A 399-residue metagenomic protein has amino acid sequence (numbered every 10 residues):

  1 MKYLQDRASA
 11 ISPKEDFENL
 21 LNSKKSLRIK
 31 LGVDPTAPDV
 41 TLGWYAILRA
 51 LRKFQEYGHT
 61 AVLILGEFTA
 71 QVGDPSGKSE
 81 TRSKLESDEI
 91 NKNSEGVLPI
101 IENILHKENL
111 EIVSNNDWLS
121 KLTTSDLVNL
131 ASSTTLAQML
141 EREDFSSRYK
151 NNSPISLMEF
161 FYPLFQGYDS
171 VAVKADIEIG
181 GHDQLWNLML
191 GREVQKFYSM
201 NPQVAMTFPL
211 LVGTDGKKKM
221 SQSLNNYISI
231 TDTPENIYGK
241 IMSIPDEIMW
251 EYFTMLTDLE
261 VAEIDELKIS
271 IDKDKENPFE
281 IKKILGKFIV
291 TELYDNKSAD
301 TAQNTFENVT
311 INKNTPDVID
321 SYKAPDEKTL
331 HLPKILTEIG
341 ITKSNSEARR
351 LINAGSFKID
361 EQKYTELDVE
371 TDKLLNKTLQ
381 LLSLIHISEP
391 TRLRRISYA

Functional and structural regions predicted by a protein language model:
M1-S9: N-terminal regions that are enriched for targeting/export leaders and immediately downstream pro/stem segments
A8, E86-S87, N91-T207, G216: Divalent-metal (Mg2+/Mn2+/Ca2+)-assisted nucleotide/phosphate chemistry catalytic cores
I11-D74, I179-L185, G191: N-terminal catalytic cores of NTP/NDP-binding nucleotidyl/phosphoryl-transfer enzymes
V72-G77, T123-S125: Short, conserved acidic/polar surface loops in the N-terminal third of protein domains
P75-N91: A charged helix-plus-loop insertion that forms the helical arch/lid used to bind and gate nucleic-acid substrates
K78-S83, V128-S132, S223-L224: Short, hinge-like loop/turn segments at secondary-structure boundaries
V194-L384, S388, R392: Conserved nucleotide- and phosphate/pyrophosphate-binding catalytic cores in adenylate/nucleotidyl-handling enzymes
I396-A399: Hydrophobic alpha-helical segments, chiefly the membrane-spanning helices and signal/signal-anchor peptides
